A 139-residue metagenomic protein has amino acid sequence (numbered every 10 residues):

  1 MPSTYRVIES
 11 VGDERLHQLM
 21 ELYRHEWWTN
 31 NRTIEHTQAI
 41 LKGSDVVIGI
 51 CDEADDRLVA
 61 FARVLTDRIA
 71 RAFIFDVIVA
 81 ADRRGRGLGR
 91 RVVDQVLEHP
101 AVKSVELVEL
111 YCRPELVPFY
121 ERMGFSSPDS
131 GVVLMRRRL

Functional and structural regions predicted by a protein language model:
M1-I34, C51, G131: Short amphipathic alpha-helix that is part of the acyltransferase structural core
H36-A54, V59-I78: A conserved beta-strand-loop-helix scaffold within acyl/acetyltransferase catalytic domains
F75, D82-R84, L107, F119: Acidic/histidine-enriched, beta-strand-rich ligand/metal-binding domains
A80, R113: Residue-level recognition of the GNAT/N-acetyltransferase active site
R83-V92: Conserved acetyl-CoA pyrophosphate-binding loop and the N-cap/start of the following alpha-helix in GNAT-like
V93, P100-C112: Conserved GNAT acetyl-CoA-binding A-motif
L107-Y111, E121, S126-L139: Conserved catalytic-core motifs of GNAT/GCN5-like acyltransferases
